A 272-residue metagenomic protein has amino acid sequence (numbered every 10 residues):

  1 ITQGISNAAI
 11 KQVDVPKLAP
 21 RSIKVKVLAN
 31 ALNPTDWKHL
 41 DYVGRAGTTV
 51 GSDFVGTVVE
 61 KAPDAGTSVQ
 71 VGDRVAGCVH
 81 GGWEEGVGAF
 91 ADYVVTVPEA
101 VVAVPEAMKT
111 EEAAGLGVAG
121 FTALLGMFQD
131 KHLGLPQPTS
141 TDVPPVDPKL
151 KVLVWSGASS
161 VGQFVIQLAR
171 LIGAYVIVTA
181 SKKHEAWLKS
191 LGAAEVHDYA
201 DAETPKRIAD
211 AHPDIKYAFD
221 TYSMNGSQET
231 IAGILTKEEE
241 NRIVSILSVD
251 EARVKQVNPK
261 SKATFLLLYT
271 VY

Functional and structural regions predicted by a protein language model:
I1-A19, K26-E60, T67-Y272: Terminal helix/beta-alpha structural elements that buttress the NAD(P)+-binding lobe
